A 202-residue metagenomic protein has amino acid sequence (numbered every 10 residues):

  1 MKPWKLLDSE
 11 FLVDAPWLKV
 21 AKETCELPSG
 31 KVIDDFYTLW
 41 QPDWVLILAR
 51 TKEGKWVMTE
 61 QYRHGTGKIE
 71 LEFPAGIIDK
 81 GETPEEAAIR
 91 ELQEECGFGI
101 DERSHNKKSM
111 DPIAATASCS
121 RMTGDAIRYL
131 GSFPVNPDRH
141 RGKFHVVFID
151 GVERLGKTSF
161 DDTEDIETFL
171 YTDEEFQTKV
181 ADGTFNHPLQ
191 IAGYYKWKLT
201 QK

Functional and structural regions predicted by a protein language model:
M1-S9: A short, amphipathic edge element
L6, V20, I33-D35, T59 (+3 more regions): Hydrophobic residues on conserved beta-strands that form the core of alpha/beta folds
D8-L46, K52: Acidic, metal-coordinating catalytic segment for phosphate/diphosphate chemistry, firing primarily on the Nudix
D14-A15, G65, N136-R139: Short glycine/serine/proline-enriched coil/turn segments at secondary-structure junctions
D34, W44-L46, T51, G76-R103 (+2 more regions): Unchanged
P42-A75: A glycine-rich, hydrophobic loop/mini-helix early in the fold
I191-K202: Short, amphipathic C-terminal "tail helix"
